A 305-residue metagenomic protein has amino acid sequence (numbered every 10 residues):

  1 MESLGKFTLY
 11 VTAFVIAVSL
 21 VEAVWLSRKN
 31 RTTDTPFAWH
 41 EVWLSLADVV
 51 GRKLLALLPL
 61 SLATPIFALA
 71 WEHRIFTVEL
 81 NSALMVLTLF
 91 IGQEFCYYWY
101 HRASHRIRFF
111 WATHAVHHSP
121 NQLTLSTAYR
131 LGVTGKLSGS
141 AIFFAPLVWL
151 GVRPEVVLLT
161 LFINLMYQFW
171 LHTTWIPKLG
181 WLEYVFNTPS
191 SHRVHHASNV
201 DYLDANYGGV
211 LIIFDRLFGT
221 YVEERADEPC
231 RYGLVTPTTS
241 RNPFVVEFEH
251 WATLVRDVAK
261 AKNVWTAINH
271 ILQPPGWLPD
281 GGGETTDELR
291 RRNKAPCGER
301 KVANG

Functional and structural regions predicted by a protein language model:
M1-L4, T33-W39, R74-L80, V116-H117: Helix-boundary and loop/linker segments of multi-pass membrane transporters
M1-V15: Hydrophobic transmembrane alpha-helical segments in integral membrane proteins
G5, A38-V49: Alpha-helical transmembrane segments and their helix-start/interface "positive-inside/aromatic belt" motifs in integral
F14-L26, T64, F90-F95: Central hydrophobic cores of alpha-helical transmembrane segments in multi-pass inner-membrane proteins across all
L20-W43: Membrane-interface helix-loop junction between the first two transmembrane segments
D48-P59, N81-R231: Membrane-embedded catalytic scaffold of the fatty acid hydroxylase/desaturase
S61-M85: Juxtamembrane/interfacial segments at transmembrane-helix boundaries in multi-pass membrane proteins
Q122-S126, T173-G305: Cytosolic/stromal cytosol-facing helical appendages immediately following the last transmembrane segment
